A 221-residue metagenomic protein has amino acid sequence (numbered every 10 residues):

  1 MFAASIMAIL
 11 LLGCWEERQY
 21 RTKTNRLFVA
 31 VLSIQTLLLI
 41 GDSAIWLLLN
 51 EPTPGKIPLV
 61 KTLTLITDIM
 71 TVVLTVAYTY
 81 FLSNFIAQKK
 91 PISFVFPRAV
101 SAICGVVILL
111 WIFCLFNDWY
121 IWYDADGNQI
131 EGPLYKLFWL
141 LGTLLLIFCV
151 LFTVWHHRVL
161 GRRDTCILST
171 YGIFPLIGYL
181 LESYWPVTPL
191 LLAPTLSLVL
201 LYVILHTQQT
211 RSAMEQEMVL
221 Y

Functional and structural regions predicted by a protein language model:
M1-A4, V107-F152, E182-V187: Extracellular-loop-to-transmembrane junctions of the mid-late helices
M1-F81, V100-N117, L168-S183: Hydrophobic alpha-helical transmembrane segments of multi-pass membrane proteins
M1-S5, K61-V73, I130-L144, L191-L198: Alpha-helical transmembrane segments of polytopic membrane proteins
I9-W15, A77-F81, W139-L160: Alpha-helical transmembrane segments in multipass membrane proteins, preferentially the mid-helix core
C14-V29, S83-P97, T153-D164: Membrane-interface helix-boundary motifs at transmembrane edges
L47-G55, S83-K90, F116-D126, V154-G161 (+4 more regions): Transmembrane helix-loop junctions in multipass membrane proteins, especially transporters and channels
I57-T71, F81-P91, T207-Y221: Membrane-interface module
F152, V159-M218: Interfacial "cap-and-anchor" motif at the non-cytosolic start of specific transmembrane alpha-helices
